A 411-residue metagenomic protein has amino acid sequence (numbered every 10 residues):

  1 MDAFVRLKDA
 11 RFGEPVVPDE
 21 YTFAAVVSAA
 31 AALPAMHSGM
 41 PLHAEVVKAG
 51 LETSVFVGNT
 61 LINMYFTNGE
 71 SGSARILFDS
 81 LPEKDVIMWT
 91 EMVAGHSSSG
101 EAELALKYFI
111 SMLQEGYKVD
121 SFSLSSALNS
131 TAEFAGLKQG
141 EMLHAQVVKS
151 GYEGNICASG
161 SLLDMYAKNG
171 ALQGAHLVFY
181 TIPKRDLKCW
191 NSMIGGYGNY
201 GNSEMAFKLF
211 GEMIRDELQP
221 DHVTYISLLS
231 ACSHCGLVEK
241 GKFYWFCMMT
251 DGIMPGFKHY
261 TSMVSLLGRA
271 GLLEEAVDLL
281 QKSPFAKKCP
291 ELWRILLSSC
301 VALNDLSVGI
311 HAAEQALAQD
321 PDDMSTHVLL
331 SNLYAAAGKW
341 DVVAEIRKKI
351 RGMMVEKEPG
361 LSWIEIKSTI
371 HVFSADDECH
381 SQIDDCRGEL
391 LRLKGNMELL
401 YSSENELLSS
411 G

Functional and structural regions predicted by a protein language model:
M1-G411: Terminal (and in a subset, N-terminal) low-complexity or junction segments at the ends of helical repeat RNA-binding
